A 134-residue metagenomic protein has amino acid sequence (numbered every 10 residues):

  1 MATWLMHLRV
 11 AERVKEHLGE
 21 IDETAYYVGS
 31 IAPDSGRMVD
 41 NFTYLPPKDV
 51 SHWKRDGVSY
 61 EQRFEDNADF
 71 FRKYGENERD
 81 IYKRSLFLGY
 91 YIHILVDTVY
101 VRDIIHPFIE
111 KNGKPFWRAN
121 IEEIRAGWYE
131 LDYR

Functional and structural regions predicted by a protein language model:
M1-R134: N-terminal membrane-targeting hydrophobic helices
